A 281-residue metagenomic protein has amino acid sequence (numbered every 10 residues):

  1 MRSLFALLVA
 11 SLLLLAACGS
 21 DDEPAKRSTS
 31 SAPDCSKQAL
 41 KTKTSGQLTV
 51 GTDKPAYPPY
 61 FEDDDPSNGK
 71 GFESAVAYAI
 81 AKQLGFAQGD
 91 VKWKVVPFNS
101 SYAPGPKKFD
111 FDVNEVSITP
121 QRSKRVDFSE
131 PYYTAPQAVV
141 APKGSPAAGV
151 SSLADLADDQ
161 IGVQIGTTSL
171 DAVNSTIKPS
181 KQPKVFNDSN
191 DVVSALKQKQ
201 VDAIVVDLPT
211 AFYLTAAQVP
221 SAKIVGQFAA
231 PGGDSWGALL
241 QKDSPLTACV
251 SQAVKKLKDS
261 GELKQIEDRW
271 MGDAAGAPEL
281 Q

Functional and structural regions predicted by a protein language model:
L14-A17: C-terminal motif of bacterial Sec signal peptides marking the signal peptidase cleavage site
G19, S74, Y78, K82-Q83 (+2 more regions): Extended ligand-binding regions for polar small-molecule ligands
S30-D112: Extracytoplasmic small-molecule ligand-binding "clamshell" domains of the periplasmic binding protein/Venus flytrap
K54, T134-A141, L208-F212, A216-K255 (+1 more regions): Periplasmic-binding protein-like
P55-Y57, G69-L84, V116-I118, A135-D191 (+3 more regions): Bilobed "Venus flytrap"/periplasmic-binding protein-like clamshell domains and structurally analogous long
G89-D155: Acidic, polar ligand-binding/catalytic clefts
V91-A103, A148, K184-S194, Q198 (+1 more regions): Short helix-initiation/N-cap motifs at beta->coil->alpha
S100, V116-R125, N174-S175, D202-G232: A ligand-binding cleft/hinge motif common to bilobed small-molecule-binding domains
